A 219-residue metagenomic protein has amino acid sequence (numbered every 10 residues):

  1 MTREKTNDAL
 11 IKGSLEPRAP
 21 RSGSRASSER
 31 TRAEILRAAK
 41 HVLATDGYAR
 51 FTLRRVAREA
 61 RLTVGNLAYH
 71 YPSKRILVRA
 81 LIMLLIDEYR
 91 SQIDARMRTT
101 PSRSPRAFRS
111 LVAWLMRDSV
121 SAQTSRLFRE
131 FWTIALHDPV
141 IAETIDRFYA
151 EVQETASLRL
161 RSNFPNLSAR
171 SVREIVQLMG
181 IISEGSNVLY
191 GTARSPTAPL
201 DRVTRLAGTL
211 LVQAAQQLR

Functional and structural regions predicted by a protein language model:
M1-R30, H41, Q216-R219: N-terminal intrinsically disordered/low-complexity leader segments
R18-G23, R50-T52, S73-K74, R170-V172: Short glycine/proline-centered loop/turn elements that form peptide/ligand docking sites
T31-E34, A38-A80: Helix-turn-helix
S73, I134-P139: Short loop-to-helix capping motifs
A80, D94-S125, I175-M179: Hydrophobic alpha-helical connector segments
M83-Y89: Short, basic, alpha-helical segments at the C-terminal edge of helix-turn-helix-like DNA-binding modules
R90, V120-R129, P139-F164, D201 (+1 more regions): Amphipathic alpha-helical packing segments from all-alpha helical-bundle domains
A142-D146, S162-R219: Hydrophobic/aromatic-rich alpha-helical bundle segments in the mid-to-C-terminal region
